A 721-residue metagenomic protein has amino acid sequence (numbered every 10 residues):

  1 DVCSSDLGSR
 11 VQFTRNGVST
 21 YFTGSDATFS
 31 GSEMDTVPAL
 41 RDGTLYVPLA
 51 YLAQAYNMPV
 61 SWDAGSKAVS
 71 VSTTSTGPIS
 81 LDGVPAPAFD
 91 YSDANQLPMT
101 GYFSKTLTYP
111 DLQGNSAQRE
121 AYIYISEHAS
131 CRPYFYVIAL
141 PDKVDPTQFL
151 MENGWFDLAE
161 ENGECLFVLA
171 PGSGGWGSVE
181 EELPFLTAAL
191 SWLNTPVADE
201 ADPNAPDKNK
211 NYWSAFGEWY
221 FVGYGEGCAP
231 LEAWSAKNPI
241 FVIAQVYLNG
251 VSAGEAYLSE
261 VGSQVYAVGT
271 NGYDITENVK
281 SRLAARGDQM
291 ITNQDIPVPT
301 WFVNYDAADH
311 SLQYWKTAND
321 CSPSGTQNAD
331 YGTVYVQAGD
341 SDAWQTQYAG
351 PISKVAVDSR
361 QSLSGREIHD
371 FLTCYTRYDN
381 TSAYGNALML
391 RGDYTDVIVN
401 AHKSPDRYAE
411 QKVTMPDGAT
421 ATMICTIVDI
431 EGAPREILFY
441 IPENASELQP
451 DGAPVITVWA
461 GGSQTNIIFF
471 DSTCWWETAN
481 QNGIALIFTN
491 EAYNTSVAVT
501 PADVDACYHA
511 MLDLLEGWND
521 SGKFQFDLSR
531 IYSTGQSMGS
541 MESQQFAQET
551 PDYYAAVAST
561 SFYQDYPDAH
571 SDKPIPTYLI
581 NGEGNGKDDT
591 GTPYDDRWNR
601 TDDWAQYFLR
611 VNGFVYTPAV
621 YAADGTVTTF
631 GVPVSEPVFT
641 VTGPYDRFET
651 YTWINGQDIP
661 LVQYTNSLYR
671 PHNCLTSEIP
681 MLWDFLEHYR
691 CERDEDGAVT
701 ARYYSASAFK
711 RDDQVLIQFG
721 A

Functional and structural regions predicted by a protein language model:
D1, S5-G83: Primary recognition of N-terminal secretory signal peptides and signal-anchoring hydrophobic helices
P78-F135, D202, W219-W234, A244-V246 (+9 more regions): A domain-start/cap signature at the N-terminus of enzymes
H128-R132, E180-E226, A236-V242, E443-G452 (+2 more regions): Gly/Ser-rich "nucleophile elbow"/oxyanion-hole loop immediately N-terminal to the catalytic nucleophile in hydrolases
A129-Y134, I138-G177, A445-A498, Y566 (+1 more regions): Short substrate-entry loop that stabilizes the transition state in hydrolases
C131-Y136, E161-F167, A215-W219, P239-Q245 (+9 more regions): Loop/turn elements at helix/coil->beta-strand transitions in domains of secreted/extracellular proteins
V137-L140, L248, W459, T560 (+1 more regions): Alpha/beta-hydrolase
P146-Q148, G174-V179, A229-L231, G254-S259 (+9 more regions): Extracytoplasmic/secreted cell-surface and envelope-processing proteins
I243-Y348, A555-D658, P671-H672: The feature captures the conserved acid-bearing segment of alpha/beta-hydrolase catalytic domains
